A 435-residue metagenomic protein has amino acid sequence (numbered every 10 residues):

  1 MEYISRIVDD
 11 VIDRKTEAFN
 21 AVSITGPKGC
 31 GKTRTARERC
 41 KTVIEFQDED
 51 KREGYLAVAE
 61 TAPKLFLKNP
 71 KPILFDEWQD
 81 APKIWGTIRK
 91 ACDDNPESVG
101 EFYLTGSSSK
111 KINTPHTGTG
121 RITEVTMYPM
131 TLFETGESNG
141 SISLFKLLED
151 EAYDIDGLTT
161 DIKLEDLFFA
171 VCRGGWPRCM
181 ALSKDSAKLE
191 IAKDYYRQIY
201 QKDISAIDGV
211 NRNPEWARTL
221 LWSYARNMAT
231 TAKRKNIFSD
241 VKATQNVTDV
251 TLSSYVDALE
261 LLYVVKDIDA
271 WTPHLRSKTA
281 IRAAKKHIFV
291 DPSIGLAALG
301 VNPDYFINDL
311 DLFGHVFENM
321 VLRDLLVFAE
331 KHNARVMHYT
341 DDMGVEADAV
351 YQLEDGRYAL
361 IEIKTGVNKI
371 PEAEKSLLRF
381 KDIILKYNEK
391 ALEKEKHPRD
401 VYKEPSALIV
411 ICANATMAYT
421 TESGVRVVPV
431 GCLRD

Functional and structural regions predicted by a protein language model:
M1-D13: N-terminal pre-Walker A segment at the start of P-loop NTPase domains
K32: Conserved lysine of the Walker
T35-A36: Hydrophobic positions on the alpha1 helix immediately C-terminal to the Walker A/P-loop
I44-P72: Short glycine-rich substrate-engagement loop in P-loop NTPases that contacts/grips substrate
W85-S108: Conserved catalytic/switch belt of AAA+ P-loop NTPases
N113-T230: Interdomain motor-coupling "hinge/lid" segment immediately C-terminal to the ATP-binding subdomain of NTP-driven enzymes
M180-R357: Accessory nucleic acid-recognition modules appended to NTPase machines
S406, I411-D435: Domain-level recognition of nuclease-like catalytic cores that cleave nucleotide substrates
